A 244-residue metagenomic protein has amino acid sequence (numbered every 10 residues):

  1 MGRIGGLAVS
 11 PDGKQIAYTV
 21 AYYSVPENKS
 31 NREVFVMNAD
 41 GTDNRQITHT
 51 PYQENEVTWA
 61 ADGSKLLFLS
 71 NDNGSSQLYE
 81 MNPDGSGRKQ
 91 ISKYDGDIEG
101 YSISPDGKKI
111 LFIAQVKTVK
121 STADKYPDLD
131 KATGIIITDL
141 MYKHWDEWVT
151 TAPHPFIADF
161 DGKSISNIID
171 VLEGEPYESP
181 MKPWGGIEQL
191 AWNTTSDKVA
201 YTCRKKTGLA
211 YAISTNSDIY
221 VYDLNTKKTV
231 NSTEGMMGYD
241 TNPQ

Functional and structural regions predicted by a protein language model:
M1-R3, E27-K29, M37-N55, S70 (+5 more regions): Multi-bladed beta-propeller domains
G2-I16, P51-L69, R88, D95-I110 (+4 more regions): Conserved beta-propeller blade repeats
Y18-T19, R32, H49: Non-membrane alpha-helical segments in proteins
Y22-P26, D72-S75, K117-K120, K206-L209: Short glycine/acidic-enriched loop and turn motifs that connect beta-strands
N31, N73-S75, A152, N216: Surface-exposed loop/turn positions within WD40 beta-propeller blades
D72, G107, I113-V116, D161: Short, flexible active-site-adjacent loop segments at beta-strand->alpha-helix junctions, enriched in small/polar
Q115-G174, T202-K205, L209-D218: Predominantly five- to eight-bladed beta-propeller fold
